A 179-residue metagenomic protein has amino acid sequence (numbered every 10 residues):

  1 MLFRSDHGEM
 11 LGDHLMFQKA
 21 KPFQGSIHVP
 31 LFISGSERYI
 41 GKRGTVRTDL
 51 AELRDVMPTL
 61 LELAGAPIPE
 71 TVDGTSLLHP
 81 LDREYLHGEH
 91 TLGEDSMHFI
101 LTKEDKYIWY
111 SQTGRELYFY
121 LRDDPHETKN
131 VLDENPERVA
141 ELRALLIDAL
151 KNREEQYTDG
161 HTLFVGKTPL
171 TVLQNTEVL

Functional and structural regions predicted by a protein language model:
M1-K42, E52, L179: Histidine-centered active-site microenvironments of extracellular/periplasmic hydrolases and transferases
H7-D13, E52-M57, L61-H126, A149 (+2 more regions): C-terminal cap/loop subdomain of S1 sulfatases and analogous C-terminal strand-loop tails that border
Q18, I40-A51, A64-I68, E127-E134: Active-site rim elements
K42, W109-Y110, E141: Extended hydrophobic-aromatic, low-complexity segments
T59, P80, V131-E134, L145: Generic alpha-helical secondary-structure signal
E137-R138: C-terminal structured subdomain/cap of oxidoreductase catalytic cores
L142-L146, L150: Short amphipathic alpha-helical coiled-coil/interface segments
